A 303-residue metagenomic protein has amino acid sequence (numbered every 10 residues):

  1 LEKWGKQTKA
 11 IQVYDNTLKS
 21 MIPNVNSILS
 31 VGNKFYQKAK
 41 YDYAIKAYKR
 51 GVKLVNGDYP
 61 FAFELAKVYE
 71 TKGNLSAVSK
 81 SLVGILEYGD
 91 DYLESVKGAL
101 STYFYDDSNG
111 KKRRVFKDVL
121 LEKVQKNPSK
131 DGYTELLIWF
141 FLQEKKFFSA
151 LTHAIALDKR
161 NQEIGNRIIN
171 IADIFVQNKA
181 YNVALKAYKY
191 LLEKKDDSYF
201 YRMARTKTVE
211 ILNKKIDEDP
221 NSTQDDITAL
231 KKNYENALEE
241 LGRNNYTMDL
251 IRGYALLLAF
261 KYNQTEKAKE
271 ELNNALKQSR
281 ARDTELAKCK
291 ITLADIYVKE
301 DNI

Functional and structural regions predicted by a protein language model:
L1-I303: Acidic, polar-rich low-complexity tracts and alpha-helical solenoid repeat scaffolds
